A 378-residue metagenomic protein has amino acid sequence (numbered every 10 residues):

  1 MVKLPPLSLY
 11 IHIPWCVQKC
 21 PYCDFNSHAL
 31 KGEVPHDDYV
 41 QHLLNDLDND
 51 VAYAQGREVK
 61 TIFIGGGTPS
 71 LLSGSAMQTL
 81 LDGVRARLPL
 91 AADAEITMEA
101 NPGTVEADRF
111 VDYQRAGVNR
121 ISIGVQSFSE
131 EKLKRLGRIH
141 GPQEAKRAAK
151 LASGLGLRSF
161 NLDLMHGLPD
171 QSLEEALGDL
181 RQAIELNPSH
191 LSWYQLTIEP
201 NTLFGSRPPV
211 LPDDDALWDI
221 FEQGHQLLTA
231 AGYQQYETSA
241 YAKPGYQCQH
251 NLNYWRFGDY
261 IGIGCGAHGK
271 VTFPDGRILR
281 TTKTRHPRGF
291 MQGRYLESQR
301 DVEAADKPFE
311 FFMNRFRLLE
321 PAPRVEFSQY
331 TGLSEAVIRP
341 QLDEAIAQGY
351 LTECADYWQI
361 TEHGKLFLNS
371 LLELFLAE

Functional and structural regions predicted by a protein language model:
L4-L7, F25-Y53, R57-L333: C-terminal scaffold of the Radical SAM
P14-S27: Local cysteine-cluster metal-coordination motifs and their immediate loop/turn environment, predominantly Fe-S cluster
Y241, A355-W358: Short, Lys/Arg-rich nucleic-acid/phosphate-binding segment
G332-E344: Short amphipathic alpha-helical interaction segments
I346-D356: A short, conserved structural fragment
W358-K365: Basic, amphipathic "hinge/linker" alpha-helix immediately C-terminal to the N-terminal HTH DNA-binding motif
K365-E378: Short, amphipathic alpha-helical interaction segments positioned at domain boundaries
